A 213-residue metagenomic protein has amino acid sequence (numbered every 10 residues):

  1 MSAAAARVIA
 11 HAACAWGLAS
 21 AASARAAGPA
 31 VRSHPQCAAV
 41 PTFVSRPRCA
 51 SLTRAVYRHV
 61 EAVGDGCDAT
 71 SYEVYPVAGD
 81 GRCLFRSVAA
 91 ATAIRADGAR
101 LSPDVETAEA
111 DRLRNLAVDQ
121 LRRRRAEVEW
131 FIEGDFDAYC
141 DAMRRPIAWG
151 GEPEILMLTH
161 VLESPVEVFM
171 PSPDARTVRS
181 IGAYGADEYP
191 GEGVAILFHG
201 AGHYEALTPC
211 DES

Functional and structural regions predicted by a protein language model:
M1-V77, A93-G98, E205-S213: Non-catalytic, low-structured ubiquitin/UBL-interacting segments
S2, C14, P146-G150, H199: Short, well-structured alpha-helical patches and their helix-loop capping segments that border functional surfaces
A15, A26, A62, G79 (+4 more regions): Intrinsically disordered, low-complexity segments enriched in small/polar residues
R48, A90, F136, D141-R144 (+3 more regions): Short linear sequence elements within intrinsically disordered, low-complexity coil regions
V56-R179: Papain-like cysteine protease catalytic cores
E152-S213: Alpha-helical coiled-coil scaffolding segments
